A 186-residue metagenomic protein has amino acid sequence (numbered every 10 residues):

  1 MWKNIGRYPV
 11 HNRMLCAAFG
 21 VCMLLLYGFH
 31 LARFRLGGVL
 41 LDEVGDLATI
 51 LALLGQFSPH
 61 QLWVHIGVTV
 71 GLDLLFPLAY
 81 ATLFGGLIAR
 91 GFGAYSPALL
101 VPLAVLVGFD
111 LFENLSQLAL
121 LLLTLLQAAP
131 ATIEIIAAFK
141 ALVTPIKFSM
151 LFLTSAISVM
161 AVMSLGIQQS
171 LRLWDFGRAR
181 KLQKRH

Functional and structural regions predicted by a protein language model:
W2-G67: Interfacial loop at the N-terminal end of multi-pass membrane proteins
I5-Y8, A89-P97: Membrane-interface helix-boundary motifs at transmembrane edges
V10-A17, V64-L74, P97-G108, A138 (+1 more regions): Alpha-helical transmembrane segments of integral membrane proteins
Y27-V44, L74-P77, V107, L111-A119: Transmembrane alpha-helix/helix-exit interface in multi-pass inner-membrane proteins
G67-I88: Hydrophobic alpha-helical transmembrane segments
F92-Q127, K184-H186: Hydrophobic alpha-helical transmembrane segments of integral membrane proteins
F109-L173: Alpha-helical transmembrane segments of multi-pass integral membrane proteins, characterized by long hydrophobic
Q169-H186: Short, highly charged, low-complexity non-transmembrane loops/tails of multi-pass membrane proteins
